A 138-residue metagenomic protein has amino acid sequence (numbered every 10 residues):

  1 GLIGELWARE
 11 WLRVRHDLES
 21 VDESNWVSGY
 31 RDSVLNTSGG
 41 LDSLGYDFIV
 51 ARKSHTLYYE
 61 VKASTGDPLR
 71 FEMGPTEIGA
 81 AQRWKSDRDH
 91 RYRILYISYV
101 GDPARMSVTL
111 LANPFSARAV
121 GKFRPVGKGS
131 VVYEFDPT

Functional and structural regions predicted by a protein language model:
G1-R9: Nuclease catalytic cores
A8, L12, F48-V50, L57-T65: Conserved catalytic cores of phosphodiester-cleaving nucleases, focusing on short active-site segments
V14-A51: A short acidic/basic microdomain associated with nuclease active sites
D17, R31, D47, Y59-E60 (+3 more regions): Compositionally biased, intrinsically disordered low-complexity regions enriched in proline and serine
S43-G45, R52-H55, D67, R88-H90: Short, well-ordered loop/turn elements at secondary-structure boundaries
V61-T109: Catalytic cores of nucleic-acid endonucleases
R93-T138: Domain-level recognition of nuclease-like catalytic cores that cleave nucleotide substrates
